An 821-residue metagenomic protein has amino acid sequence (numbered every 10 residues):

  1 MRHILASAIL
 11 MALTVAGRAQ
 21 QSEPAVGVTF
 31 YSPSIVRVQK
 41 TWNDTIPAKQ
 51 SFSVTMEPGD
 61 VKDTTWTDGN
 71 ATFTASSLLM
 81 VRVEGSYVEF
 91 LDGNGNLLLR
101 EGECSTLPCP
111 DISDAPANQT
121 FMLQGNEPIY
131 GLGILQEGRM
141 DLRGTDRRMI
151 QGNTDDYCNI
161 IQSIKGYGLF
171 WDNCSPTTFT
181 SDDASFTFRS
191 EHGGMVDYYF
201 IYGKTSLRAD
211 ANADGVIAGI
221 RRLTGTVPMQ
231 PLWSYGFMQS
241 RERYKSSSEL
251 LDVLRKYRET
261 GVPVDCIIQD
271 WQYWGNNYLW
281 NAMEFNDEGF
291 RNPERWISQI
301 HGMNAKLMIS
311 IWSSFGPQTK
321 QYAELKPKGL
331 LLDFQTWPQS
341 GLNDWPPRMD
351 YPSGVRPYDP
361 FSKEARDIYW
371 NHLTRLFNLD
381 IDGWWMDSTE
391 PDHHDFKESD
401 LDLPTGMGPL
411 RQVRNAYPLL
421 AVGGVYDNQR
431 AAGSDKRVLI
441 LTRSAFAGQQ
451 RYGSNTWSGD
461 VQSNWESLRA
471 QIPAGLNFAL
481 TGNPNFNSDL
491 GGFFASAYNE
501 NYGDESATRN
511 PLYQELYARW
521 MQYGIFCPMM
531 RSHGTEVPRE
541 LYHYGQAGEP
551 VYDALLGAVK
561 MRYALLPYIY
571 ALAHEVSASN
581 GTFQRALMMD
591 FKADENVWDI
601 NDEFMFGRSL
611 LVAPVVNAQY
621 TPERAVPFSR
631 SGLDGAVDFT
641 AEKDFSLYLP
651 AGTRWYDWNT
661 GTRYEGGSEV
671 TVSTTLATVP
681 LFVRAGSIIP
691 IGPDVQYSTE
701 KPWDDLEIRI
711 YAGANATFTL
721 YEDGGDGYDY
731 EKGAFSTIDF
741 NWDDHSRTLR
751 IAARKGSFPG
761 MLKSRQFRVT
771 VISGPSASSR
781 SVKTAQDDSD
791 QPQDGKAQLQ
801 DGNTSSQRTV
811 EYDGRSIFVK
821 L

Functional and structural regions predicted by a protein language model:
M1-S22: Bacterial Sec-dependent N-terminal signal peptides
V28, I160, Y257, I300 (+3 more regions): Conserved, mostly hydrophobic/aromatic
V28, V38-K40, F73, S77-L78 (+2 more regions): Short, well-ordered beta-strand segments enriched in hydrophobic/aromatic residues
T29-T74, P108-P110: A low-complexity, Ser/Thr/Gly/Pro-enriched, surface-exposed linker/loop concept that marks segments flanking
I46-P58, V81-G95, E103, F758-S776: Extended Gly/Ser/Thr-rich low-complexity repeat segments, especially those forming or decorating extracellular
D68-P231, R241-E242, S247, L254-E259 (+3 more regions): Catalytic and substrate-binding clefts that recognize carbohydrates or anionic sugar/phosphate headgroups
R100, P263-L555, D590-K592: Aromatic- and carboxylate-enriched substrate-binding clefts and catalytic-loop regions of carbohydrate-active enzymes
Y426-V438, A445-W457, F478-S488, F493-A752 (+1 more regions): Catalytic core of carbohydrate-active enzymes
